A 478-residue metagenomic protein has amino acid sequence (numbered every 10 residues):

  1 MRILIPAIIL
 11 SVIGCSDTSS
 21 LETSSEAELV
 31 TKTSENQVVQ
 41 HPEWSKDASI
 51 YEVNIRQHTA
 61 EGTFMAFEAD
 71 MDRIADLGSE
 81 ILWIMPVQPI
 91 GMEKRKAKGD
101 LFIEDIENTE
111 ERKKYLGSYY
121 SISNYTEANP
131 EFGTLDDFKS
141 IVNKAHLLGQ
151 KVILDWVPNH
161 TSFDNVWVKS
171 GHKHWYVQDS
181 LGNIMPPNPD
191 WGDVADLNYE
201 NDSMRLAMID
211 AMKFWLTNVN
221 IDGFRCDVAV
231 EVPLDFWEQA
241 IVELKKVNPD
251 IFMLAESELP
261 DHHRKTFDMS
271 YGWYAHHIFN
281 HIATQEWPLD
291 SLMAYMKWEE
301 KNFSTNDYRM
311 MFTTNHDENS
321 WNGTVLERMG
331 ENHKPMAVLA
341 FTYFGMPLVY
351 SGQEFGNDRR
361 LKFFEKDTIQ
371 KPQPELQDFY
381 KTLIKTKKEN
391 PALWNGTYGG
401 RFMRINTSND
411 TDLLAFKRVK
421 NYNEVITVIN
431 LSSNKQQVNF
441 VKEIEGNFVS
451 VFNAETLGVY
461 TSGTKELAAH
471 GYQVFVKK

Functional and structural regions predicted by a protein language model:
I3-V12: Sec-dependent N-terminal signal peptides
C15-I55, T59-W83, P89, G330 (+2 more regions): Carbohydrate-interacting/catalytic domains
S25-T33, T217, D227-R309, L339 (+6 more regions): Active-site-proximal helices and loops of the catalytic beta/alpha 8
E35-S49, R56-E80, P86-V219, Q239-N248: Substrate-binding/active-site clefts of carbohydrate-active enzymes
I50-E52, I81, K151-I153, D222-R225 (+3 more regions): Structural preference for beta-strand elements that scaffold enzyme active sites
V53, I74, I84, Y125 (+10 more regions): Conserved, mostly hydrophobic/aromatic
W83-M92, D155-D164, D227-P233, E256-P260 (+1 more regions): Short, solvent-exposed turn/loop segments enriched in Gly/Ser/Thr/Pro and often Arg
S304-R328: Active-site clefts of carbohydrate-active enzymes
